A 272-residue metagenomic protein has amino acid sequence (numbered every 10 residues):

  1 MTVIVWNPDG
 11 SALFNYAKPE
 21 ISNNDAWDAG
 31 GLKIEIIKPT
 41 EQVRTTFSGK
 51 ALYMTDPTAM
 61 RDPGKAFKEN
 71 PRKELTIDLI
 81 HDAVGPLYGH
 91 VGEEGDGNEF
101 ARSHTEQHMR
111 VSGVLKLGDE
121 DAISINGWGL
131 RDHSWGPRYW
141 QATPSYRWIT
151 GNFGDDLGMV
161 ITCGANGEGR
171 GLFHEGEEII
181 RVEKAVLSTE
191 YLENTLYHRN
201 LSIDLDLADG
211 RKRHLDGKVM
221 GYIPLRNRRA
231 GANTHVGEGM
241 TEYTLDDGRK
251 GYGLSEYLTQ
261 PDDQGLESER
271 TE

Functional and structural regions predicted by a protein language model:
M1-E272: Structured soluble/peripheral alpha/beta segments that form catalytic or ligand/cofactor-binding pockets
